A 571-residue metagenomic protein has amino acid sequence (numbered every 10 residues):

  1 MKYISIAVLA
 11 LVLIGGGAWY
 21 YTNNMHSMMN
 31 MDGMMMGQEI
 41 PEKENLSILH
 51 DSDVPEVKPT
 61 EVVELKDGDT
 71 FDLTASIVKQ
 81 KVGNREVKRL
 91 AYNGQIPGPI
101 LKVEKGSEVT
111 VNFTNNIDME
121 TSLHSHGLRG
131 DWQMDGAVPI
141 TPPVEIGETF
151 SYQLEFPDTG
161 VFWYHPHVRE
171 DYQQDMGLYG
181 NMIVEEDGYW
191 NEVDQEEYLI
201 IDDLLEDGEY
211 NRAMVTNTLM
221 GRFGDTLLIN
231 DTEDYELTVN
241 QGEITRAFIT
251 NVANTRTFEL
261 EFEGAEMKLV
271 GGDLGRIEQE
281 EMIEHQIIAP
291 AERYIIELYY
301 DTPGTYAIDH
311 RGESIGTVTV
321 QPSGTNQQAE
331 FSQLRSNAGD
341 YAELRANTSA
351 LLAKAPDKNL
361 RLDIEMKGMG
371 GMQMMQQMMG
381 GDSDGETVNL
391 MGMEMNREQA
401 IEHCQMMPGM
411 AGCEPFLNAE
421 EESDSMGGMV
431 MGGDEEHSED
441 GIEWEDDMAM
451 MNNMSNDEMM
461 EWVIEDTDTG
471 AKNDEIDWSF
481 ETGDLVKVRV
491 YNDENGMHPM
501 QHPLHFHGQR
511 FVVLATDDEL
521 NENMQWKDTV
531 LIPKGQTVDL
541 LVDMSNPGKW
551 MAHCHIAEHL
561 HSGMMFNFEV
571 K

Functional and structural regions predicted by a protein language model:
M1-L11: N-terminal Sec-pathway targeting helices
L11-T22: Hydrophobic alpha-helical membrane-insertion segments, chiefly the h-region of N-terminal signal peptides
H26-P97, E192-N240, P322-Q501, F506-V513 (+3 more regions): Edge beta-strand plus adjacent loop/short-helix module at the start of the mature soluble/periplasmic domain
L73, V111, L123, P166 (+9 more regions): Divalent metal-coordination and catalytic microenvironments
I96, I100-V103, V109, S125-D158 (+6 more regions): Extracytoplasmic beta-sandwich strand-turn segments characteristic of Greek-key/jelly-roll folds
F113-I117, I249-A253, V490-E494: Asparagine-centered strand-capping/turn motif at beta-strand->loop junctions
D118, G130, V138-V193, E284-Q327 (+2 more regions): Extracellular/periplasmic metallocenter environments
M134, P143-E145, I201, V215-P356 (+1 more regions): Histidine- and aromatic-rich segments of cupredoxin/plastocyanin-like copper-binding domains
